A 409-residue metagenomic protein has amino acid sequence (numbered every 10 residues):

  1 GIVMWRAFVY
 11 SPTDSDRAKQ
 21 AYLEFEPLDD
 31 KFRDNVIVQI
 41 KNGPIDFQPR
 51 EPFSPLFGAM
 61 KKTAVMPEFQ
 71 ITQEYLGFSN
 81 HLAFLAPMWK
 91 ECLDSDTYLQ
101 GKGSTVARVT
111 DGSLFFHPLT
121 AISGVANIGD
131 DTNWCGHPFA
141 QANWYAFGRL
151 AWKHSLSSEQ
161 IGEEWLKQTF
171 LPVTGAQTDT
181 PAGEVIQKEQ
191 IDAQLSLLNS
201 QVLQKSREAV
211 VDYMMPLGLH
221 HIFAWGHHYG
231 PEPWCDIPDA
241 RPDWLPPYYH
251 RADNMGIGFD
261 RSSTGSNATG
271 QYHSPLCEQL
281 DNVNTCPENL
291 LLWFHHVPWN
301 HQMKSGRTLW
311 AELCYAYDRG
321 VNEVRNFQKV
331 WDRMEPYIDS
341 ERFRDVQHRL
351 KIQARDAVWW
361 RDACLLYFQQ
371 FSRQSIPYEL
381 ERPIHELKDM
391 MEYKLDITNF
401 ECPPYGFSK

Functional and structural regions predicted by a protein language model:
G1-E163: Catalytic-core regions of glycoside hydrolase
A86, P172-A176: Internal, charge-rich low-complexity segments
S104-V173, G183-K409: Catalytic domains of carbohydrate-active enzymes that cleave complex glycans
